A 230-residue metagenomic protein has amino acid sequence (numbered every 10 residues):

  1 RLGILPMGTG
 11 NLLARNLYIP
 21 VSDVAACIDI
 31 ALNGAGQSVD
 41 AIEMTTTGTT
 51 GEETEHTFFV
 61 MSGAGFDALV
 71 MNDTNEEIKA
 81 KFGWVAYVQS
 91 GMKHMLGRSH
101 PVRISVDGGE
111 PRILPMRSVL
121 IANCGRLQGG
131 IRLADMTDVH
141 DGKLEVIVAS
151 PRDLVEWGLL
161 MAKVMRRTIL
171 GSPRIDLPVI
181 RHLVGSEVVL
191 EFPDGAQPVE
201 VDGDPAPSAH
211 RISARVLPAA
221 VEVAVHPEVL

Functional and structural regions predicted by a protein language model:
R1-S118: Catalytic core of DAGKc-family lipid kinases
N11, L127, A196: Glycine-rich nucleotide phosphate-binding loop and flanking beta-alpha elements of Rossmann-like dinucleotide-binding
I42, V70, V119, V146 (+2 more regions): A residue-level signal for conserved active-site and pocket-lining positions in enzyme catalytic cores
G63, D67, L120-M136, P205: Glycine-rich phosphate/pyrophosphate-binding beta-alpha loops
D67-V70, R112-L114, L127-G130, L154-G158: Short acidic/glycine-rich loop or secondary-structure boundary segments that cap or lie
I78-A86, L127-G130, D135-E156: Gly/Ser/Thr-rich active-site loops/lids in small-molecule metabolic enzymes that frequently grip phosphoryl groups
R98-H100, P115-R117, H140-L144, V184-S186: A generic structural signal for short beta-strands and their flanking turns/coil linkers
V106-G108, I113, D138, V148-L230: ATP/nucleoside-binding phosphotransfer catalytic cores, i.e., glycine-rich phosphate-binding loops
